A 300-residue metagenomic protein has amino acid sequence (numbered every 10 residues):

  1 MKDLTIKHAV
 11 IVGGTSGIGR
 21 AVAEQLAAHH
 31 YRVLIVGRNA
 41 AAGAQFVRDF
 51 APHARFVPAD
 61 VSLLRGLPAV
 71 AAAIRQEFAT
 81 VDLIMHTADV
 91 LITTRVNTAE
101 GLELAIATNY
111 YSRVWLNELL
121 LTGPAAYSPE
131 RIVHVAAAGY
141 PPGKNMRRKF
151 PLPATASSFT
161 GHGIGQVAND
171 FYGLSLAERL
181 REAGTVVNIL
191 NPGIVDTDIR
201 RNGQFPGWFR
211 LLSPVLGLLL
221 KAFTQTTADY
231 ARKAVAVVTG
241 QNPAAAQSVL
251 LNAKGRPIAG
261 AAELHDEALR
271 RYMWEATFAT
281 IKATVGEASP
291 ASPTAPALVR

Functional and structural regions predicted by a protein language model:
V12, A79-D89, V133-A137, N188: Rossmann-fold scaffold of SDR-type NAD(P)-dependent oxidoreductases
T15-S16: Conserved glycine-rich cofactor-binding loop
H29-Q45: Conserved glycine-rich Rossmann-like NAD(P)H-binding loop of the short-chain dehydrogenase/reductase
F50-R65: Rossmann-fold cofactor-recognition segment
T93, S128-G184, N191-F209: Catalytic loop of short-chain dehydrogenase/reductase
T93-T108: Short alpha-helical oligomerization interface
T108-I132, A177-E178: Amphipathic alpha-helical dimer-interface segment in Rossmann-like NAD(P)H-dependent oxidoreductases
S213-E275, A279, A283: C-terminal helical subdomain
